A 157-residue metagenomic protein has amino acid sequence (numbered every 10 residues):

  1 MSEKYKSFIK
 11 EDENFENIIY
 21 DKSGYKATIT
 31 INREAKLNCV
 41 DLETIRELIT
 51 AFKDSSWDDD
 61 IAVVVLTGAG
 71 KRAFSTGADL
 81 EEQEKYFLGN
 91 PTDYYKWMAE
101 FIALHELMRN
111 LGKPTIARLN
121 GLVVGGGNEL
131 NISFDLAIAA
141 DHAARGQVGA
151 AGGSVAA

Functional and structural regions predicted by a protein language model:
M1-T67: Conserved CoA-thioester-binding segment of acyl-CoA-metabolizing enzymes
E13, F87, H142: Ligand-binding pocket scaffold of soluble enzyme catalytic domains
I29, L66, D79, L130-I132: Hydrophobic/aromatic residues within transmembrane alpha-helices of multi-pass small-molecule transporters
E43, E47, E100, L107: Charged catalytic carboxylate motif
G68-L104, V123: Glycine- (often His-adjacent) and acidic-residue-rich active-site loop that binds/positions the CoA thioester
L104, M108-N110, R118, V124-A157: CoA-thioester-processing core
